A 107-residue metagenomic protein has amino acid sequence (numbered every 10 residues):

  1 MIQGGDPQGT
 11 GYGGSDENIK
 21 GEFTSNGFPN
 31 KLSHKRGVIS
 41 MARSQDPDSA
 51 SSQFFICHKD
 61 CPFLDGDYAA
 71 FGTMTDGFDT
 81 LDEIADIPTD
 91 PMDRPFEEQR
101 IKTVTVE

Functional and structural regions predicted by a protein language model:
M1-E107: Cyclophilin-like peptidyl-prolyl cis-trans isomerases
